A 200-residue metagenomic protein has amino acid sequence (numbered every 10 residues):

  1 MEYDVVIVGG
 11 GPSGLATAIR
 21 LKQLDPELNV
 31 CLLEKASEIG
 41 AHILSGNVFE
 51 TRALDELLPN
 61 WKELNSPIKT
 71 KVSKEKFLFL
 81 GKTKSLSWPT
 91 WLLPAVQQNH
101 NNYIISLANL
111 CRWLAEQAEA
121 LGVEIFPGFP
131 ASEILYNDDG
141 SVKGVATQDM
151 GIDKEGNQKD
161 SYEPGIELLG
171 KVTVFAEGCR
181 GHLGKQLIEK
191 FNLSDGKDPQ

Functional and structural regions predicted by a protein language model:
Y3-C31: N-terminal Rossmann-like FAD-binding beta1-loop-alpha1 element of flavoenzymes
P12-A18, A108-A115: Short, hydrophobic/amphipathic alpha-helical packing segments that form internal helix faces or helix-helix interfaces
S13, E38, R180: Conserved Rossmann-like nucleotide-cofactor binding loop
L24, N47-E50, K190-L193: Glycine-rich, phosphate-binding/catalytic loops in enzymes
K35-K84: N-terminal FAD cofactor-binding segment of flavoenzymes
H42-L44, P89-T90, K185-I188: Short, solvent-exposed loop/turn and secondary-structure capping segments
L86-L107, E116, G144-A146: Helix-loop-beta segment of a Rossmann-like dinucleotide-binding subdomain
R112, Q117-Q200: Predominantly flavin-linked oxidoreductase catalytic cores and closely associated redox partners
